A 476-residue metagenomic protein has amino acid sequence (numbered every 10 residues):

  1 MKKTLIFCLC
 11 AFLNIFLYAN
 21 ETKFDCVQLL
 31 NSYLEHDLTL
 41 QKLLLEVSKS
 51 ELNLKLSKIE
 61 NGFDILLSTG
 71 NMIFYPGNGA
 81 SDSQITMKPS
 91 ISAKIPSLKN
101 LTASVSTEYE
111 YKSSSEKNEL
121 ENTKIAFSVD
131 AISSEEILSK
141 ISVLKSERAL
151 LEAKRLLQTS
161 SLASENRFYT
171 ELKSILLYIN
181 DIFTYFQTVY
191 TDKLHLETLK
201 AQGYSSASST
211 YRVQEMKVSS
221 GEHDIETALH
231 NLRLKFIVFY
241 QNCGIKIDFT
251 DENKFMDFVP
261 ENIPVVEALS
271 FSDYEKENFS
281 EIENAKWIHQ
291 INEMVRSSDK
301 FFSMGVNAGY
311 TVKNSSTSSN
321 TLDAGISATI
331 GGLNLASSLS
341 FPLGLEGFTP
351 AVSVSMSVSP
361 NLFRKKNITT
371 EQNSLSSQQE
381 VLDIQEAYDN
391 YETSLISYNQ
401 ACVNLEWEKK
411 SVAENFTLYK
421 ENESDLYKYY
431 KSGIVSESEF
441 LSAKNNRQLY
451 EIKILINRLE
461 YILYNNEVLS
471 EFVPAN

Functional and structural regions predicted by a protein language model:
M1-E21: Classical Sec-dependent N-terminal signal peptides that target proteins to the secretory pathway
K3, E21-V27, S139-R148, K154-S280 (+5 more regions): Periplasmic alpha-helical coiled-coil/stalk elements that build and connect Gram-negative outer-membrane
N14, S83, T107-Y109, E121-T123 (+10 more regions): Polar/charged side chains located within well-ordered beta-strands of beta-rich proteins
Y18-S90, I141, E147-R148, L172 (+7 more regions): Bacterial Sec-pathway N-terminal export signals of envelope proteins
L34-T39, E51-D64, P89-R148, R155-L162 (+5 more regions): A glycine-/polar-enriched beta->alpha junction
L40-S57, S160-E197, K235, N284-R296 (+2 more regions): Amphipathic alpha-helical coiled-coil segments
M72-F74, E108-K112, T311-S315, P342: Structural signature of outer-membrane beta-barrel domains
F301-K313, S319-L362, I384-Y388, E392-N404 (+4 more regions): Exposed, low-structure sequence patches enriched in small/polar residues
